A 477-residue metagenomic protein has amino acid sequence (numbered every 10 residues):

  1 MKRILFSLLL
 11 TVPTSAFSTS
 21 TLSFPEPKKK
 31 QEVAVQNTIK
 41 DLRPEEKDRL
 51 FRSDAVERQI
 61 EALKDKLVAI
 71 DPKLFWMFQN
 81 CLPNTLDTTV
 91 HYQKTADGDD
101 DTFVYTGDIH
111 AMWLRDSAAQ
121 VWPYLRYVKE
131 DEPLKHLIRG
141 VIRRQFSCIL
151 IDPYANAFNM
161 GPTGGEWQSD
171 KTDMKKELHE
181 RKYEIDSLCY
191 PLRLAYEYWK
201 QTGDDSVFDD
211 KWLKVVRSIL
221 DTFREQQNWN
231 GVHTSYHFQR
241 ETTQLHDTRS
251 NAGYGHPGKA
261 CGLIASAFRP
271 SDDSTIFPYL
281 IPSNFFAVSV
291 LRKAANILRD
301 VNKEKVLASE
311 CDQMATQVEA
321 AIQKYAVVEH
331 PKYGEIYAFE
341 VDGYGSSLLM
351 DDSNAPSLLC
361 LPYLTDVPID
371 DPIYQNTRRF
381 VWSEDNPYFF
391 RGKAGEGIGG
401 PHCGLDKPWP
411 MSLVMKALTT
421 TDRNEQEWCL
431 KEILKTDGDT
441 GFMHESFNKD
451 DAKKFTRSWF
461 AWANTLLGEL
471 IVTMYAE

Functional and structural regions predicted by a protein language model:
I4-V12: Sec-dependent N-terminal signal peptides
T14-F17: Sec/Tat signal peptide C-region and signal peptidase I cleavage site
T21-R115: Low-complexity, Ser/Thr/Pro/Gly-enriched N-terminal "stalk/linker" regions
V56-I70, A119-E132, Y190-D205, F285-E304 (+3 more regions): Well-ordered alpha-helical scaffold segments within catalytic/enzyme domains
M77, E132-C148, D205-R224, A294 (+3 more regions): Extended, well-ordered alpha-helical scaffold segments
H110-H246, F460-E477: Aromatic-rich carbohydrate-recognition surfaces in CAZymes
L114, L150-Y154, G161, W167-D173 (+3 more regions): Extended ligand-binding clefts on enzyme/binding-domain cores
D170-K176, R181-Y183, L348-P368, D406-E477: C-terminal capping/lid segments that line or modulate ligand- or cofactor-binding pockets
